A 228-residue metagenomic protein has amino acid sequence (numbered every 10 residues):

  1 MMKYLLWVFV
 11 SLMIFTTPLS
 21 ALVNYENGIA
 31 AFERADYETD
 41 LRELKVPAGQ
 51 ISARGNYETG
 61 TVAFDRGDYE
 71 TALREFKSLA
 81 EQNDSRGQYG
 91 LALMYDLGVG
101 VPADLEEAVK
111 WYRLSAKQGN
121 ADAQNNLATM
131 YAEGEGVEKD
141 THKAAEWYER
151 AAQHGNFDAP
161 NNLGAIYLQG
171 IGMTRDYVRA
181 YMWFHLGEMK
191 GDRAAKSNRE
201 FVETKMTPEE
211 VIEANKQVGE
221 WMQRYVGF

Functional and structural regions predicted by a protein language model:
L5-I14: Sec-dependent N-terminal signal peptides
T16-P18: N-terminal signal peptide c-region/cleavage motif recognized by signal peptidases
N24, A30-A31, N56-D65, E75 (+6 more regions): Hydrophobic face of amphipathic alpha-helices that form TPR/SEL1-like repeat modules and related alpha-solenoid
A35, I51-S52, E81-D84, L97-V99 (+9 more regions): Short helix-capping/linker turns of helical repeat alpha-solenoids
P47, V62, L79, M94 (+7 more regions): TPR/TPR-like alpha-solenoid repeats
R193-F228: Terminal, low-structured helical/coil segments at or just beyond the last alpha-helical repeat
